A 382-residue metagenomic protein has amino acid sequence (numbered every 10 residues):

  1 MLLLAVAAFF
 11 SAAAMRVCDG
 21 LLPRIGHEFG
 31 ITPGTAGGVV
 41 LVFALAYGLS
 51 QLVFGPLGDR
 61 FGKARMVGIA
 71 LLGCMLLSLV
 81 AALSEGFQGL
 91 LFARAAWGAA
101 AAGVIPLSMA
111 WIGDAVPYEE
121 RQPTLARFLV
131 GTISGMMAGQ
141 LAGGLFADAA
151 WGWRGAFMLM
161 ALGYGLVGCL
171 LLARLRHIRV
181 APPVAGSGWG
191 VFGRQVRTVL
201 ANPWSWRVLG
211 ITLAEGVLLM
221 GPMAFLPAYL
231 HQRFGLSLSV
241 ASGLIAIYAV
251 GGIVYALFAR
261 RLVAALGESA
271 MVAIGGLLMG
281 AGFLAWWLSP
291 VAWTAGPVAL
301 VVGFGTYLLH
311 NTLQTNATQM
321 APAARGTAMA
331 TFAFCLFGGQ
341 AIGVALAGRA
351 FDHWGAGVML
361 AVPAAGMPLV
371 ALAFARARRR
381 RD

Functional and structural regions predicted by a protein language model:
G30, G62, L83-G89, G235 (+1 more regions): Helix-breaking motifs and short loop linkers at transmembrane-helix boundaries and internal kinks in secondary membrane
L49-E85: Conserved MFS/SLC helix-loop-helix module at the cytosolic interface between two early adjacent transmembrane helices
S50-G62, Y255-G267, F351-D352: Helix-to-loop junctions at the C-terminal end of transmembrane segments in multipass secondary transporters
G73, Q88-A96, W293-V301: Paired small-residue
G89, Y118-P123, R127-R176: Helix-loop-helix hairpin linking two adjacent transmembrane segments in secondary transporters
A93-T132: Cytoplasmic helix-loop-helix junction between adjacent transmembrane helices in 12-TM secondary transporters
R176-V208: Juxtamembrane intracellular "pre-TM" segments in multi-pass secondary transporters
S269-L313: C-terminal transmembrane helical hairpin of 12-TM major facilitator-type secondary transporters
